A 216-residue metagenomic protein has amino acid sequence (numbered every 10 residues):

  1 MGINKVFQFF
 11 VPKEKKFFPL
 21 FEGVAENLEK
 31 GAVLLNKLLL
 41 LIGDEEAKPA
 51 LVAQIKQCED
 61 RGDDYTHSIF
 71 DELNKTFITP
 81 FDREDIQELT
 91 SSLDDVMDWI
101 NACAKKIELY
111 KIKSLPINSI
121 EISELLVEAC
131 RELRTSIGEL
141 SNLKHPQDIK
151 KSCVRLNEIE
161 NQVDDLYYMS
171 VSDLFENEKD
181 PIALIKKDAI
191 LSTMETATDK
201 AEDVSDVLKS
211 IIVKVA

Functional and structural regions predicted by a protein language model:
M1-A216: Cytosolic, long alpha-helical scaffolding segments
